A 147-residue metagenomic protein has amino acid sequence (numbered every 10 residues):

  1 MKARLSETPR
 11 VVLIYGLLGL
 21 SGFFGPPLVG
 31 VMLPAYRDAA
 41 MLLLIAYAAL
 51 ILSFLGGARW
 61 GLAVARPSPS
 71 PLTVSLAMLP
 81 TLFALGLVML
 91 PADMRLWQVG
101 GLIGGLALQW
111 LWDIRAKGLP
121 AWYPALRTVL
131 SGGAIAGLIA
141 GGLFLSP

Functional and structural regions predicted by a protein language model:
M1-T8: Short, Lys/Arg-rich, polar N-terminal cytosolic tail immediately upstream of the first transmembrane signal-anchor
P9-V31, S131-L138: The first (N-terminal) embedded transmembrane alpha-helix
S21-F23, S75-L85, R127-L143: Small-residue-rich segments of transmembrane alpha-helices in multi-pass membrane proteins, especially helix faces
R37-I51: Loop-to-helix transition at the N-terminal end of transmembrane alpha-helices
L50-S53, G104-I114: Alpha-helical transmembrane segments and their membrane-interface exit regions
R59-M89: Helix-adjacent hinge/juxtasegments
V88-L108: Transmembrane helix-loop-helix
D113-I135: Interfacial loop-to-transmembrane junctions
